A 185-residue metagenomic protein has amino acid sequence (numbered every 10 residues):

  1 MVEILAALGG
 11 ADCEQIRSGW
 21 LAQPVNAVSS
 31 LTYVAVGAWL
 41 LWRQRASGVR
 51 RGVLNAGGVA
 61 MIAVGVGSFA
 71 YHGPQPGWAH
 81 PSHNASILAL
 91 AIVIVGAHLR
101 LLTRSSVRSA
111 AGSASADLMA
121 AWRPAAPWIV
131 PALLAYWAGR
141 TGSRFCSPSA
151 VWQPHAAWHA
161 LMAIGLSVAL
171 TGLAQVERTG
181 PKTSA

Functional and structural regions predicted by a protein language model:
M1-A185: Multi-pass alpha-helical transmembrane bundles in non-GPCR membrane proteins that perform intramembrane catalysis
